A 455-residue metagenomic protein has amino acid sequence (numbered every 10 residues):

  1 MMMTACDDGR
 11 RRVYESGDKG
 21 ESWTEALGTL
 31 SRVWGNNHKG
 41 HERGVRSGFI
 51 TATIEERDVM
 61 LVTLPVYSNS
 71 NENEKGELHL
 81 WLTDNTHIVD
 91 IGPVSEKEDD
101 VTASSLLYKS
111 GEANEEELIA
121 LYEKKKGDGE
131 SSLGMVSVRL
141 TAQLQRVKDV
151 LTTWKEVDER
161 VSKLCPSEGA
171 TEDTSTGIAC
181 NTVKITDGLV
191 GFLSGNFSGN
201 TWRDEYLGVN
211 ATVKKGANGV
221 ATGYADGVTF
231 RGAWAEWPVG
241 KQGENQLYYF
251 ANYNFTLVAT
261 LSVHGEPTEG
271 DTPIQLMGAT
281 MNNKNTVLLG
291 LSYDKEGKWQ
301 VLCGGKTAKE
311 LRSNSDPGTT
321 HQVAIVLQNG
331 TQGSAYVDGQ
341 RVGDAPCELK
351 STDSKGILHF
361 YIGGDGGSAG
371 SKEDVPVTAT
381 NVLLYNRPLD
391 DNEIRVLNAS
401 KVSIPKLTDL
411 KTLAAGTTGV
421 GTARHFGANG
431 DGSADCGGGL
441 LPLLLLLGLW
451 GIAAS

Functional and structural regions predicted by a protein language model:
M1-M2, E55-V62, E112-A120: Entry beta-strands of beta-propeller and related beta-repeat scaffolds
M1-V45: Beta-propeller domains
G9-E15, S70-L80, K126-R146: Structural motif
R10-R11, G35-D90: Loop/turn-rich, solvent-exposed surfaces of beta-rich toroidal or solenoidal domains
G28-R46, D84-E112: Conserved blade-ending motifs and adjacent loop-strand segments that build the rim/top face of beta-propeller domains
A103-T171: Blade-level signature of beta-propeller repeat domains, shared across WD40, Kelch, NHL, RCC1 and BNR/Asp-box propellers
L164-D431, I452-S455: Extracellular glycan-associated modules
G432-S455: Cleavable C-terminal sorting propeptides in eukaryotic secreted/cell-surface proteins
